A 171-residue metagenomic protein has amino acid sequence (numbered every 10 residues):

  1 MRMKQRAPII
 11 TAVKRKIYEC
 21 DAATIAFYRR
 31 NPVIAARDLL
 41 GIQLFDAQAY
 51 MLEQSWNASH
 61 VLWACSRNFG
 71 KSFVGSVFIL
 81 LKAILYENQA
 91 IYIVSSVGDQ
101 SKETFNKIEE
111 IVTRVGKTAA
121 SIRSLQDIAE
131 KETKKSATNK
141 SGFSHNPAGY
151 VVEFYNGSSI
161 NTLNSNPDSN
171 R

Functional and structural regions predicted by a protein language model:
R2-R171: Phosphate/NTP-binding elements of NTP-utilizing enzymes
